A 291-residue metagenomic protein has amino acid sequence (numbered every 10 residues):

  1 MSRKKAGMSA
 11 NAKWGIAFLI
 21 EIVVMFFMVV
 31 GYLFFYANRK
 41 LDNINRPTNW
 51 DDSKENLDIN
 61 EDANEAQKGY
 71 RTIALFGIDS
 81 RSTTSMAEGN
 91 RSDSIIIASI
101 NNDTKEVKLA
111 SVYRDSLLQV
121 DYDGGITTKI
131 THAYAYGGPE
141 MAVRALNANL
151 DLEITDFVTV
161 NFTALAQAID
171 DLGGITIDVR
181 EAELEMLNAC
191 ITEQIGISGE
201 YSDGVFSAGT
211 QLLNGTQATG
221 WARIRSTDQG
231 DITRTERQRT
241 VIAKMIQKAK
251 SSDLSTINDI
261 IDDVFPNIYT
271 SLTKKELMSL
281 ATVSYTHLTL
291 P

Functional and structural regions predicted by a protein language model:
S2-L288: Non-catalytic, solvent-exposed segments at the cell envelope interface
